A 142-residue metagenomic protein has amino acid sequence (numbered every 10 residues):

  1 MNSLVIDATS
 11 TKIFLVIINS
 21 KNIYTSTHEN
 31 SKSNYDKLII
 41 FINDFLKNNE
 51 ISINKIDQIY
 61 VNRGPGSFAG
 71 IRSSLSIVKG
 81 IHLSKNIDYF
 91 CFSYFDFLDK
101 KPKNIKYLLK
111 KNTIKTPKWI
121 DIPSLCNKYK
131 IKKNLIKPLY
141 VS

Functional and structural regions predicted by a protein language model:
M1-Y24, H28-D36, Y89-S142: Oxyanion-binding and handling regions
K37, F41: Charged catalytic carboxylate motif
I42-Q58: Phosphate/pyrophosphate-binding loops at sites that engage ATP/ADP/AMP, CoA/4′-phosphopantetheine, polyphosphate
F45, N49, V78, S84 (+1 more regions): Stable alpha-helical structural segments in soluble proteins, enriched in small hydrophobic residues
E50-N54, L83-Y94: Phosphate-handling active-site elements
Q58-R63, F68-Y89: DPxDG-like acidic metal-binding loop motif
